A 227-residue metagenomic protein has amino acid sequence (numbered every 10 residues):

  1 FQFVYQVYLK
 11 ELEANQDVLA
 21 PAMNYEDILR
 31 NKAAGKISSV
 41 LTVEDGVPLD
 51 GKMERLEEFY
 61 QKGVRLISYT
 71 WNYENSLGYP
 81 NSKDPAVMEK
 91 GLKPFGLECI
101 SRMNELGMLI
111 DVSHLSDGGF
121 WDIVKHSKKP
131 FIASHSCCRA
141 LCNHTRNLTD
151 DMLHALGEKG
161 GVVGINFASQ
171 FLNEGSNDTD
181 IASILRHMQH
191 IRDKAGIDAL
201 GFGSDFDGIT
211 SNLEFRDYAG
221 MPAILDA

Functional and structural regions predicted by a protein language model:
F1-A86, K90, N143-F202, F206-A227: N-terminal hydrophobic targeting/anchoring segments and the immediately downstream early-domain regions of hydrolases
F59, I123-H126: Short loop/helix-cap segments at secondary-structure boundaries that form the rim of catalytic
V64-L66, E105-M108, H126-I132, E158-V162: Glycine-enriched alpha-helix->loop->beta-strand junction motifs that scaffold or abut catalytic
E89-E98: Active-site glycine-rich loop that binds ribose-phosphate moieties when present
P94, D111, T179: Short, surface-exposed alpha-helical recognition segments that flank or form part of ligand/macromolecule-binding
E98-V112, S116-I123, D150-E158: Substrate-binding cleft of carbohydrate-active enzyme catalytic domains
S113, S134-S136, N166, G203: Generic beta-strand/beta-sheet core signal
D117, K125-F131, H135-C138, H144-G157: Acidic, glycine-rich loop-and-beta core segments that form the ion-binding/anion-interacting portion of active sites
